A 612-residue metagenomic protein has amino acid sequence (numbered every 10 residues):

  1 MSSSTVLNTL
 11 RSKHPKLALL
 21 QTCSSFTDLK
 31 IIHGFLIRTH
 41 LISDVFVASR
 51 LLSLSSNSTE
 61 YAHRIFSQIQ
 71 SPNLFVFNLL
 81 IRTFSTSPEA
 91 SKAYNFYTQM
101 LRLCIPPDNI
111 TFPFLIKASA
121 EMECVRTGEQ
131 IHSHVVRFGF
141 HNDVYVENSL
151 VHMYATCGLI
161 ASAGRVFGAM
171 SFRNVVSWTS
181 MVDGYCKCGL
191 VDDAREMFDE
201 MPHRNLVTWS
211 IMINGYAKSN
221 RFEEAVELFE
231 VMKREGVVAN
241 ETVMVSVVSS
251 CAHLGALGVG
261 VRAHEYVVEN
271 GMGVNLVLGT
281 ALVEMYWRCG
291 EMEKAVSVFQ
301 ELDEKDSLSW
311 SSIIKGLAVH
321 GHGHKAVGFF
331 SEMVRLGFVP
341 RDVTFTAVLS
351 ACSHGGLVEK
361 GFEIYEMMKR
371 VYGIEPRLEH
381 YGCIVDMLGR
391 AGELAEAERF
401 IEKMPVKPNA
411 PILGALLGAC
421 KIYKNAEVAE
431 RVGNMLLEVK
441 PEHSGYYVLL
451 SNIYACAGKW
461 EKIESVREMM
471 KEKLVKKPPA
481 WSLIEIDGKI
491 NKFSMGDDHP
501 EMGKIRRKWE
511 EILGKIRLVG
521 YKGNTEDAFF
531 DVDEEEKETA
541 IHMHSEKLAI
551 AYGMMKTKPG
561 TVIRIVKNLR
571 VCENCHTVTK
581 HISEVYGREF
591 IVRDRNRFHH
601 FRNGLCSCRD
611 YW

Functional and structural regions predicted by a protein language model:
M1-N174, T179, D183-N205, I211-W612: Terminal (and in a subset, N-terminal) low-complexity or junction segments at the ends of helical repeat RNA-binding
